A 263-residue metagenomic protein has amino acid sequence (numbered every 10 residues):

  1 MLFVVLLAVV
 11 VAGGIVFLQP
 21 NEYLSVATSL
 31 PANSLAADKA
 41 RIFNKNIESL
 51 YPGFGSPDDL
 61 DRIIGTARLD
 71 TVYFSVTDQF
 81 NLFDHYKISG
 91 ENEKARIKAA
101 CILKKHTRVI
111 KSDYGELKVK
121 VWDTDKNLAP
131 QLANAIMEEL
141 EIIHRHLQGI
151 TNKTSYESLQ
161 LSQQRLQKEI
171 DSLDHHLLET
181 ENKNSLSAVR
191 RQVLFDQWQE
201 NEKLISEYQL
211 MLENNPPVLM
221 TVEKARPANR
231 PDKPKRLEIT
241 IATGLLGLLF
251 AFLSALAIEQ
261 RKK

Functional and structural regions predicted by a protein language model:
M1-L18, I239-A257: Single-pass alpha-helical transmembrane signal-anchor segments
V11-V26, Y208, L212-N215: Aromatic-capped interface at the extracytoplasmic side of an N-terminal signal-anchor transmembrane helix
V16-D61, Y86-R96, A225: Short, glycine-rich, amphipathic interfacial segments at transmembrane boundaries or analogous
S25, K105-T107, P217-L219: Change "...and in nucleic-acid phosphodiester-cleaving endonucleases..." to "...and in nucleic-acid processing enzymes
S29-P31, D113, D123-D125, E223-A225: A mature extracytoplasmic/lumenal domain signature
I63, T71-E213: Soluble oligomerization/assembly scaffold segments of membrane-associated complexes
L204-L248, E259: Interfacial amphipathic helix/helix-coil modules that most often lie immediately N-terminal to a transmembrane helix
A257-K263: Membrane-interface capping segments at transmembrane-helix boundaries
